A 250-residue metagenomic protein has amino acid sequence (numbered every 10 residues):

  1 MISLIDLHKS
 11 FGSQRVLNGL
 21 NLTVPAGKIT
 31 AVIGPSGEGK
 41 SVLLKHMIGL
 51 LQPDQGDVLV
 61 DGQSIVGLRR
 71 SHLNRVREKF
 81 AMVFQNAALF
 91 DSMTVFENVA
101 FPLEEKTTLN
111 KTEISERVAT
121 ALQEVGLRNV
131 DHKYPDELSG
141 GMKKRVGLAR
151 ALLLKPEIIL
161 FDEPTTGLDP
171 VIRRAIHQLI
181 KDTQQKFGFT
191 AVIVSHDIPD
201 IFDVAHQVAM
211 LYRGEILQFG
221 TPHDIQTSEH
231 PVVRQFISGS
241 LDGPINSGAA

Functional and structural regions predicted by a protein language model:
I48: Helix-to-loop junction immediately C-terminal to a conserved catalytic motif
Q63-S64, K111-N129: Conserved ABC ATPase "signature" region
Y134-L138, M142: Conserved ABC ATPase signature
L153-E157: A short, proline-enriched helix->beta-strand linker immediately N-terminal to the Walker B motif in ABC-type P-loop
I159-D162: Catalytic Walker B motif of ABC-type/P-loop ATPase nucleotide-binding domains
F219-G220: ABC ATPase "signature
